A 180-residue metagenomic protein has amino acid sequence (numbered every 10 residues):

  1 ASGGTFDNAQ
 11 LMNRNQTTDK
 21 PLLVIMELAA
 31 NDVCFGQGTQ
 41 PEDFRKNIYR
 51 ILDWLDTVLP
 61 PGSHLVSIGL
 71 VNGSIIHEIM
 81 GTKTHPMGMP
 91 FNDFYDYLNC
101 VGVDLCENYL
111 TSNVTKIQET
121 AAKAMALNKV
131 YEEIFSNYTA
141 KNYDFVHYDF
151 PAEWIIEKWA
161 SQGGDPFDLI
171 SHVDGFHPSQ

Functional and structural regions predicted by a protein language model:
A1-D53: Conserved SGNH/GDSL esterase-like catalytic core that processes O-acyl groups on lipids and polysaccharides
S2-T5, V66, E78-H85: Short charge-dense sequence patches
N15-K20, V58-P60, A140-N142, D149: Extracellular/periplasmic catalytic domains that process cell-envelope and extracellular macromolecules
D19, L70, H77: A substrate-binding/cap region within the structured catalytic cores of diverse enzymes
L22-E27, D32-C34, S63-G69, V146-F150 (+1 more regions): Structural recognition of the beta-strand scaffold that forms the well-ordered cores of secreted hydrolase catalytic
A29, Y49, D53-P61, E132 (+1 more regions): Sec-exported extracytoplasmic/periplasmic mature domains
D32, G73-I76: Surface-exposed, flexible loop/turn segments at secondary-structure boundaries
I75-Q180: Catalytic His-Asp segment of secreted/periplasmic serine-dependent ester chemistry enzymes
